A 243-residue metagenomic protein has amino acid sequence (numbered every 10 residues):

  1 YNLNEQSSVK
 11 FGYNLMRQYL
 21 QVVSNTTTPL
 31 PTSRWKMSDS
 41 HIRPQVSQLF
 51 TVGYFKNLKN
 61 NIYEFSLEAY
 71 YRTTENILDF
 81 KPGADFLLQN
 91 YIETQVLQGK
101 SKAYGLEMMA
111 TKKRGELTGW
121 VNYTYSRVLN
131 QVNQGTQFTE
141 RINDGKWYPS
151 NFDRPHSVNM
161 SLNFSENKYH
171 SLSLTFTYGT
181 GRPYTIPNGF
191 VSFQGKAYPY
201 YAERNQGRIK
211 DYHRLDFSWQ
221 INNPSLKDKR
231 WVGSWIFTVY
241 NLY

Functional and structural regions predicted by a protein language model:
Y1, S38, Q48-V52, F65 (+4 more regions): Hydrophobic, lipid-facing positions within transmembrane beta-strands of outer-membrane proteins
Y1-L3, L15, P44, K56-L58 (+5 more regions): Residue-level signature of outer-membrane beta-barrel architecture
E5-L49, A69-T94, Q134, T175-Q194: Surface-exposed extracellular loop regions of Gram-negative outer-membrane beta-barrel proteins, predominantly
E5-Q6, K59-E64, E116, K168-Y169 (+1 more regions): Short loop/turn motifs that connect adjacent beta-strands in outer-membrane beta-barrel proteins
S8-K10, E64-S66, I77, T118-W120 (+3 more regions): Residue-level detector of the transmembrane beta-barrel scaffold of outer-membrane proteins
F11-L15, Y54, L67-Y71, V121-R127 (+2 more regions): Transmembrane beta-barrel strands of outer-membrane/channel proteins
R17, Y169, T177-A197, I209-D216 (+1 more regions): C-terminal beta-signal and adjacent terminal beta-strands/loops of Gram-negative outer-membrane beta-barrel proteins
Y70-T73, I92-N188: Gram-negative outer-membrane beta-barrel transporters
